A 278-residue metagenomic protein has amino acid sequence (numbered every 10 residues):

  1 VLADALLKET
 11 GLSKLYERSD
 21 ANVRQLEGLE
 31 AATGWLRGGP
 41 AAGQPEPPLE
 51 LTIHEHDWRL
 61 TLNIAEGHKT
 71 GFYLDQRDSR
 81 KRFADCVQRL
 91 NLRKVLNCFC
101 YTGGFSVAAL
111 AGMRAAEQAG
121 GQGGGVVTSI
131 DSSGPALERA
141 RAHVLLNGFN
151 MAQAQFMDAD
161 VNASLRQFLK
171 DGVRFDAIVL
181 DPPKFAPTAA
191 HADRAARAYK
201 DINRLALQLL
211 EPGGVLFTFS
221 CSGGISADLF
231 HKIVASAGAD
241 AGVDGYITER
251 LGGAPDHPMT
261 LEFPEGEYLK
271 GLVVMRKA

Functional and structural regions predicted by a protein language model:
L2-F72, K81: Non-catalytic substrate-recognition/targeting regions of SAM-dependent transferases
L90-Y101: Conserved class I S-adenosyl-L-methionine
V95, E117, G123-D131: Short beta-strand element of Class I
T102-G124: Conserved SAM-binding loop of SAM-dependent methyltransferases across substrates and taxa, primarily the Class I
R114, L210-P212: Helix-to-beta-strand junctions that scaffold the AdoMet/dcAdoMet cofactor pocket in Class I SAM-dependent enzymes
P135-V179: S-adenosyl-L-methionine
L169, D201, V215-A278: C-terminal catalytic and target-recognition region of SAM-dependent MTase-like enzymes, primarily methyltransferases
F175-L205: Mobile active-site "lid"/loop adjacent to the S-adenosyl-L-methionine
